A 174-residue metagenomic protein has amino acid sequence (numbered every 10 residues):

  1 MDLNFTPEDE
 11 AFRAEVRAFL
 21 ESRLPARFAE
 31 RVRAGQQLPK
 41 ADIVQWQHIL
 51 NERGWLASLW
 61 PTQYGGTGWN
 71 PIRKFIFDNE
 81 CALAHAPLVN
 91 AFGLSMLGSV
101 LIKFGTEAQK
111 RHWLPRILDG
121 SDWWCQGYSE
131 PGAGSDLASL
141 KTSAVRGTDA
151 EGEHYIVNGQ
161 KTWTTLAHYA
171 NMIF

Functional and structural regions predicted by a protein language model:
M1-R13: Intrinsic disorder at enzyme termini
F28-L50: Short secondary-structure junction/hinge motifs that connect adjacent elements
V44-Q47, N51-S121, L166-M172: Internal helix-loop-helix
Q63, S129-A133, T162-W163: Short, solvent-exposed loop/turn elements at beta->coil junctions and helix N-caps that rim active or binding pockets
G120-Y128: A short, Trp-centered hydrophobic/proline-enriched beta-strand micro-motif
G132-L140: Active-site-adjacent elements of ketosynthase-type condensing enzymes
T142-R146: A structural signal for short hydrophobic beta-strand segments in well-ordered beta-sheet cores
E153-F174: A short core secondary-structure module
